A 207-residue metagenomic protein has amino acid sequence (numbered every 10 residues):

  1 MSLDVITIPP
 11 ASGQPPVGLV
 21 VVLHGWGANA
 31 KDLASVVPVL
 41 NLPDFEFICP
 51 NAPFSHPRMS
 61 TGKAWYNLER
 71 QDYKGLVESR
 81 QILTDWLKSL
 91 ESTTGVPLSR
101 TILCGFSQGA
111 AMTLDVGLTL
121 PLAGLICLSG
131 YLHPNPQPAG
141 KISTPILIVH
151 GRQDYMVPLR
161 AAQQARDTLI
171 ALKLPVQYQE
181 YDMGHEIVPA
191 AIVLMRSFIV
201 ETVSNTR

Functional and structural regions predicted by a protein language model:
S2-V96: Serine-hydrolase catalytic machinery in alpha/beta-hydrolase-like enzymes
H24-W26, T101-F106, G151: Conserved alpha/beta-hydrolase "nucleophile elbow" surrounding the catalytic nucleophile
A28-N29, S55, H133, Y155 (+1 more regions): Active-site loop signature of alpha/beta-hydrolase-fold enzymes
P50-N51, C104, I126-S129, V149 (+1 more regions): Alpha/beta-hydrolase-fold catalytic nucleophile elbow
R58-L68, G130-L147: Flexible "cap/lid" loop of the alpha/beta hydrolase fold
E91, S99-S143: Primarily recognizes the serine-hydrolase "nucleophile elbow" in alpha/beta-hydrolase and SGNH/GDSL folds
L147-H150, D154: Short beta-strand/loop motif that positions the catalytic acidic residue of the alpha/beta-hydrolase fold
R160-R166, I170-R207: C-terminal catalytic histidine-bearing segment of alpha/beta-hydrolase fold enzymes
